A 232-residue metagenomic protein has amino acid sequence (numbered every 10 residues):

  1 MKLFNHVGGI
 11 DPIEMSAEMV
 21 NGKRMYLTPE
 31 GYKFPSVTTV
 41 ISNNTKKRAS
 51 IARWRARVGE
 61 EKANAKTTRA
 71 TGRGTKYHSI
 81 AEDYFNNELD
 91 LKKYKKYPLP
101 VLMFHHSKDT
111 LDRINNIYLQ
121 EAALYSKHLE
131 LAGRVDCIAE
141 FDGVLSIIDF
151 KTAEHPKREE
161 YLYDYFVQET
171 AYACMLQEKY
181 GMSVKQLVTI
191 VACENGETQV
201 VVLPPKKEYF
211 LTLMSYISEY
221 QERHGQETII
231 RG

Functional and structural regions predicted by a protein language model:
M1-A132: Metal-dependent nuclease catalytic cores that hydrolyze phosphodiester bonds in DNA/RNA, characterized by
L119-E227: Mg2+/Mn2+-dependent nuclease catalytic core
